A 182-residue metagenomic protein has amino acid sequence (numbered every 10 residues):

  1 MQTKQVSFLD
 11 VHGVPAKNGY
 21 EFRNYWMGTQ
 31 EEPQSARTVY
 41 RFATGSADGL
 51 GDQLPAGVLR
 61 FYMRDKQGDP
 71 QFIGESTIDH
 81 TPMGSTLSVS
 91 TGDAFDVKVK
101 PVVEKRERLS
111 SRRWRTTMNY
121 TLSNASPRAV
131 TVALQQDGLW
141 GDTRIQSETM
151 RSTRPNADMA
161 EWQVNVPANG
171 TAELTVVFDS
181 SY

Functional and structural regions predicted by a protein language model:
M1-Y182: Long, intrinsically disordered, low-complexity accessory segments associated with secretion and vesicular trafficking
